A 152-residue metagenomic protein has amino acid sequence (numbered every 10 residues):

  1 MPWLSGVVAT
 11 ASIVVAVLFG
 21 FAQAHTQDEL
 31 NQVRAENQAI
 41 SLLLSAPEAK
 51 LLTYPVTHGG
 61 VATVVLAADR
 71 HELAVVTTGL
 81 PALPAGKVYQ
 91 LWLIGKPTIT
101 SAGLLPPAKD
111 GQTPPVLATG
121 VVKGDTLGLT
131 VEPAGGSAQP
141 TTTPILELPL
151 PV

Functional and structural regions predicted by a protein language model:
P2-V152: N-terminal targeting/export leaders
